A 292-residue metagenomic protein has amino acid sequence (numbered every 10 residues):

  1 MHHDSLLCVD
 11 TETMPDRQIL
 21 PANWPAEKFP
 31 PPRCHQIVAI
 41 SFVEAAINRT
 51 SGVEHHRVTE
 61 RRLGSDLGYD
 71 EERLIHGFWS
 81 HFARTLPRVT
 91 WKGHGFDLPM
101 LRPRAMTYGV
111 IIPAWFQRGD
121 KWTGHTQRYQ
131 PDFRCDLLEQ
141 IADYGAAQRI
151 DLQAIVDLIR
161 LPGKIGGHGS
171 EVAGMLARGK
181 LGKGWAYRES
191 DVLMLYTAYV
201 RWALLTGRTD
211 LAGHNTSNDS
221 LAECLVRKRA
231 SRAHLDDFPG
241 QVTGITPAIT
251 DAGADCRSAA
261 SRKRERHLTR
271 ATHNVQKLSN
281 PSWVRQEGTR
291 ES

Functional and structural regions predicted by a protein language model:
M1-S80: Conserved RNase H-like, two-metal-ion catalytic cores of nucleic-acid enzymes
D4, H35-I47, V53-E60, L86-A186 (+2 more regions): Metal-dependent phosphoesterase core characteristic of DEDDh/y 3'-5' exonuclease domains
H81-T85: Glycine-rich phosphate-binding loop signature in dinucleotide/nucleotide-binding domains
E189-S292: Acidic two-metal-ion nuclease catalytic site recognized across multiple nuclease folds, prominently DnaQ/RNase D-T
